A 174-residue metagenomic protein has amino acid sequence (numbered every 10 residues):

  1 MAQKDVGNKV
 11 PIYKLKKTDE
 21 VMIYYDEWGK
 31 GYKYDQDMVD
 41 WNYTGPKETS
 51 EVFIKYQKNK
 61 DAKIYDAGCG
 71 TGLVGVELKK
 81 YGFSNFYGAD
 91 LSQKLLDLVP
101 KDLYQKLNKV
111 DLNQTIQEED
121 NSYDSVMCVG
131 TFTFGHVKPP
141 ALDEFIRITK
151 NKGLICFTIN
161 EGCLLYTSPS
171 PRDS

Functional and structural regions predicted by a protein language model:
M1-Y32: N-terminal, positively charged/glycine-rich alpha-helical extensions of SAM-dependent methyltransferases
G31-Y43: Class I SAM-dependent methyltransferase Rossmann-like catalytic core, especially the SAM/SAH-binding loop
Y43-K60: Conserved alpha-helix/loop element of class I SAM-dependent methyltransferases that forms part of the SAM/SAH-binding
Y65-T115: Class I SAM-dependent methyltransferase SAM/SAH-binding core
I116-V126: A short acidic, Gly/Pro-enriched loop at the edge of an enzyme's catalytic core that lines a small-molecule cofactor
P140-N151: A short glycine-rich, Lys/Arg-flanked "PGG" loop and its adjoining helix->strand segment in the class I
K152-N160: Conserved beta-strand signature within the Rossmann-like core of class I S-adenosyl-L-methionine
Y166-D173: Conserved small/polar residues in nucleotide/adenosyl-binding loops
